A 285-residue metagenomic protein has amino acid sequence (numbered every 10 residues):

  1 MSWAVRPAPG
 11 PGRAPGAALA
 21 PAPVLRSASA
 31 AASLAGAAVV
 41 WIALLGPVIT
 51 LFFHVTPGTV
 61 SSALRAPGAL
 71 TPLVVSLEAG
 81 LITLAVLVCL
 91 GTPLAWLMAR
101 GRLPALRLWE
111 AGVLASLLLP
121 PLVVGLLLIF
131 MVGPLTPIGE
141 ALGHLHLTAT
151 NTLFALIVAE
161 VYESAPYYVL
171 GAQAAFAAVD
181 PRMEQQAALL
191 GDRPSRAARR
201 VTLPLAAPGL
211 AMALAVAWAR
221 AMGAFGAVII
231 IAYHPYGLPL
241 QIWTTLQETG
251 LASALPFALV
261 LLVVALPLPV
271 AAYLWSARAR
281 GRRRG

Functional and structural regions predicted by a protein language model:
M1-S27: Short, Lys/Arg-rich, polar N-terminal cytosolic tail immediately upstream of the first transmembrane signal-anchor
W3, V24-G58, P67-A177, V201 (+4 more regions): Membrane-water interface segments at the C-terminal ends of transmembrane alpha-helices in multi-pass inner-membrane
P104, R193-P194: Short coil/turn motifs that cap or connect alpha-helices
V179-M183: Short glycine/proline-centered loop/turn elements that form peptide/ligand docking sites
A187: The alpha-helix within a helix-turn-helix
L190-D192, P204: Glycine/proline-centered hinge or cleavage motifs at structural transition points of membrane proteins
Y233-Q247: Short hydrophobic, aromatic-rich alpha-helical segments embedded in or entering the lipid bilayer of multi-pass
G281-G285: Short, charged juxtamembrane terminal tails flanking transmembrane helices
